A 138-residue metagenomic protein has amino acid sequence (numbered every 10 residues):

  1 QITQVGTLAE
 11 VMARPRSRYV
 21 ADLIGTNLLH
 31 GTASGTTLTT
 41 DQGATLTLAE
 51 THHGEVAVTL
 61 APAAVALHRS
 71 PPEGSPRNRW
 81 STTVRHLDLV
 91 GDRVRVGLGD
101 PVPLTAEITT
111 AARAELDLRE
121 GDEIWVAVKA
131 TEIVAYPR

Functional and structural regions predicted by a protein language model:
Q1-L46, P62-A64: Internal alpha/beta loop-helix hairpins
Q4, G99-D100, L118: Short glycine-enriched loop/turn motifs at secondary-structure junctions
G25-N27, H52, V90-R93: Short flexible coil/turn linkers enriched for glycine and charged/polar residues that connect secondary-structure
L29-A33, W80, L104: Structural detector for hydrophobic anchor residues on beta-strands
G31-A33, V84-L87, L98: A structural signal for short hydrophobic beta-strand segments in well-ordered beta-sheet cores
G35-L38, L87-V94: Short, conserved beta-turn/loop elements at beta-strand boundaries and strand-helix junctions
T40-D88, E107-R138: Glycine/charge-rich catalytic "coupling/switch" loops of P-loop NTPases
R93, G99-P103: Glycine- and charge-enriched low-complexity intrinsically disordered segments
